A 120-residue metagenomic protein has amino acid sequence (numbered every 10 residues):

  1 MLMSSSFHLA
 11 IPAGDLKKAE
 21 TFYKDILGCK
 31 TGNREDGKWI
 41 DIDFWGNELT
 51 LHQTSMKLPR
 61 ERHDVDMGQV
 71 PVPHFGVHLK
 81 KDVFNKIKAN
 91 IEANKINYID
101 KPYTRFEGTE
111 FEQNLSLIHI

Functional and structural regions predicted by a protein language model:
M1-K17, F75: N-terminal beta-strand motif that seeds the catalytic metal site of vicinal oxygen chelate
L2, K88-I118: Vicinal oxygen chelate
S5, K38, N47, P71-P73 (+1 more regions): A generic structural signal for short beta-strands and their flanking turns/coil linkers
I11-S55, I118: Core segments of cupin and vicinal oxygen chelate
K38-I40, F75, N114: Residue-level detector of beta-strand structural context in well-folded domains
R60-V65: Short beta-strand/turn micro-motifs at beta-sheet edges
D66-G68, P73, H78: Helix-adjacent hinge/juxtasegments
D82-I87: Short, conserved charged micro-motifs
